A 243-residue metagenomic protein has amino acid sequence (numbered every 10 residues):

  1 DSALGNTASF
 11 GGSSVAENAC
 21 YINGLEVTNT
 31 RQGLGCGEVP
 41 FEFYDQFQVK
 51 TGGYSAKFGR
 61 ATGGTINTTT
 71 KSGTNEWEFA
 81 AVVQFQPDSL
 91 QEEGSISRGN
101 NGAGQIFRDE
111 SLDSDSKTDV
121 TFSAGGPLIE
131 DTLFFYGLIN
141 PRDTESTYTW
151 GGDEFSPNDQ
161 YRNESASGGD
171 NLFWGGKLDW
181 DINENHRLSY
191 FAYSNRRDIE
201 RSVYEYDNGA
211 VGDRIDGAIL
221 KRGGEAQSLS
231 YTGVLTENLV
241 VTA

Functional and structural regions predicted by a protein language model:
D1-S72, A103-D109, K117-S123: Periplasmic N-terminal accessory/gating domains of Gram-negative outer-membrane beta-barrel systems
N29-T30, V49-K50, G99-R108, S156-R162 (+2 more regions): Extracytoplasmic loops and strand-loop junctions of Gram-negative outer membrane beta-barrel proteins
G33, Q91-R98, Y148-E154, N195 (+1 more regions): Outer-membrane beta-barrel translocator domains and adjoining extracellular loop/strand segments of Gram-negative
Q48, A80-Q84, L138-N140, F191-Y193 (+1 more regions): Transmembrane beta-strands of outer-membrane beta-barrel proteins
S89-S116: Surface-exposed strand-loop-strand hairpins of Gram-negative outer-membrane beta-barrel proteins
S111-I199, I219-V240: Transmembrane beta-barrel wall of Gram-negative outer-membrane proteins
